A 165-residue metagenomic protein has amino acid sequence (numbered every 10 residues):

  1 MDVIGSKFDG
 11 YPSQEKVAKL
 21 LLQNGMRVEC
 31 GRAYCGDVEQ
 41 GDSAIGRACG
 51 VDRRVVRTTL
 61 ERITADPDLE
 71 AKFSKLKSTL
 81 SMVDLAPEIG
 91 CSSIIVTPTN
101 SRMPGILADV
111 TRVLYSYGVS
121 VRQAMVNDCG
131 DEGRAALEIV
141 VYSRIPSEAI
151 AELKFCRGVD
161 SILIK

Functional and structural regions predicted by a protein language model:
D2-E29, R62-K165: A conserved regulatory-domain signal marking ACT and ACT-like small-molecule sensing domains and adjacent regulatory
D42: Helix-turn-helix DNA-binding elements, focusing on the entry/boundary residues of the two helices that contact DNA
I45-G46: Short alpha-helical "recognition helix" segments of helix-turn-helix
T59: Residues in the recognition helix of alpha-helical DNA-binding motifs
